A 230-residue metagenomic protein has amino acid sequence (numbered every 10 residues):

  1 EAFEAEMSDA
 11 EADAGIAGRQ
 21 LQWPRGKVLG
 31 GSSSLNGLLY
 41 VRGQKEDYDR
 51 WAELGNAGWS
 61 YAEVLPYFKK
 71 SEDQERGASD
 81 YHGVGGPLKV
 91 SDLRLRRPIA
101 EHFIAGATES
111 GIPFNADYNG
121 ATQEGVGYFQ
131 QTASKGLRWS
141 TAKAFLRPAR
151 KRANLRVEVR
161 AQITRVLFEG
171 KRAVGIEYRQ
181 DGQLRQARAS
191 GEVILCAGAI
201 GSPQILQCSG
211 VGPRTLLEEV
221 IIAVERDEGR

Functional and structural regions predicted by a protein language model:
E1-K69, T215-E219, A223-R230: N-terminal glycine-rich phosphate/pyrophosphate-binding loop and immediately adjacent elements
A14, Q22, G26-K27, S33 (+7 more regions): Short glycine- and Lys/Arg-enriched binding-loop motifs that mark or flank ligand-binding interfaces
G18, A52-A173, E177-R179: Conserved redox-cofactor binding core of oxidoreductases
R25, K151, V159-Q162, A189-S190 (+1 more regions): A secondary-structure boundary/capping signal
V28-S34, D47-A52, V84-K89, Q186 (+1 more regions): Flexible glycine/proline-enriched surface loops and loop-helix/loop-strand junctions
Q44-D47, S60, I99-F103, T141-F145 (+4 more regions): Stable alpha-helical elements in mature extracytoplasmic
V166-E169, G175-R230: Glycine-rich loop(s) and the adjacent beta-strand/alpha-helix scaffold that form part
